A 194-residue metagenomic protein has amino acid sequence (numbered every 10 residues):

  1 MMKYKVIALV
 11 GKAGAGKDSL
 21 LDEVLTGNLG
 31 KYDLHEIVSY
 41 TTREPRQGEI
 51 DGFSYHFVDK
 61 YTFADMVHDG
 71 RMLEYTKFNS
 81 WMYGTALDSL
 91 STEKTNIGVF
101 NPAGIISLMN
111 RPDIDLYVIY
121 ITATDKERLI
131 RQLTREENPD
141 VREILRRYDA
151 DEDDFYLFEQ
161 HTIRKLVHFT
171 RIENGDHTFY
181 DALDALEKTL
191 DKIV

Functional and structural regions predicted by a protein language model:
L9: Hydrophobic anchor at the beta1->P-loop junction of P-loop NTPases
K12: P-loop (Walker A) phosphate-binding loop of NTP-binding proteins
A15: ATP-binding Walker
D18: Walker A/P-loop
K31-P45: Short beta-strand-centered segment that lines the nucleotide-binding/catalytic pocket of NTP-utilizing
T41-N96, F100-P102: ATP-dependent small-molecule kinase phosphotransfer cores that center on conserved nucleotide phosphate-binding segments
I97-N101, R111-L133: Conserved phosphate-donor/acceptor-positioning beta-strand/loop module used by diverse small-molecule
L133-P139, Y156-V194: NTP-dependent small-molecule kinase module
